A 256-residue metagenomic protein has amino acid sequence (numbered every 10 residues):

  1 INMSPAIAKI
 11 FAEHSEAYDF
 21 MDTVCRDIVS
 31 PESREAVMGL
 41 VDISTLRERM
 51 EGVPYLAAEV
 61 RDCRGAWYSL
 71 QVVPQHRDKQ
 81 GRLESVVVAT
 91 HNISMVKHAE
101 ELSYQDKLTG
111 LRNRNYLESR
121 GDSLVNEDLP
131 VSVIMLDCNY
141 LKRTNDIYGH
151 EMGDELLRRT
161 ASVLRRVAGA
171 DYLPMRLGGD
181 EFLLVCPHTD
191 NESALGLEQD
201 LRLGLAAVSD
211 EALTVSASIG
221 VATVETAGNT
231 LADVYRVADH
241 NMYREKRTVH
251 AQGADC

Functional and structural regions predicted by a protein language model:
I1-I28: PAS-family sensory domain signal
A36-Q75, R82-E84, E211: Per-ARNT-Sim (PAS) sensory domains and their PAS-associated C-terminal
V73-L108, N115-V125: Signal-transducing coiled-coil linker helices
A99-S119, L136-H150, R158: Conserved nucleotide-binding and Mg2+-coordinating catalytic segments in signaling enzymes
D128, L141, R159-T160, F182 (+1 more regions): Hydrophobic framework residues that shape the active-site pocket of cyclic nucleotide turnover catalytic cores
M152-D171: Active-site-proximal alpha-helical element of nucleotidyl cyclase-like catalytic domains and analogous helices
L173-R176, L213: A short pre-motif secondary-structure segment
L195-R202, A206, V224-C256: Catalytic-core segments of nucleotide cyclases and related cyclic-nucleotide turnover enzymes
